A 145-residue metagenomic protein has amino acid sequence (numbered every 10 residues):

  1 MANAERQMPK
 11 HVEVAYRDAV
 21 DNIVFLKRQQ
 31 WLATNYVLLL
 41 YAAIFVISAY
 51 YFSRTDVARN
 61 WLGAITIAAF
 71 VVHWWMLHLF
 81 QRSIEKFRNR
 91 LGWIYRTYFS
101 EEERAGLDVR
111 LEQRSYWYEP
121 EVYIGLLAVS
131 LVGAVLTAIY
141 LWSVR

Functional and structural regions predicted by a protein language model:
A2-S53: Cytosol/matrix-facing amphipathic helices and coiled-coil assembly/linker segments of eukaryotic membrane proteins
V12-N22, W93-E119: Short membrane-interface loop/juxtamembrane segments of multi-pass integral membrane proteins
R28, L32, D56-G63, Q113-I124: Membrane-water interface of alpha-helical transmembrane segments
Q29, T55-V109: Inner-leaflet juxtamembrane helices
V37, W61-I67, G125, V129: Alpha-helical transmembrane segments
A42-F45, T66-F80, S130-T137: Helical transmembrane-bundle signal
A42-V57, V132-R145: Juxtamembrane "helix exit" motif at the C-terminal ends of alpha-helical transmembrane segments in multi-pass membrane
G106-R145: A hydrophobic membrane-anchoring alpha-helix module
